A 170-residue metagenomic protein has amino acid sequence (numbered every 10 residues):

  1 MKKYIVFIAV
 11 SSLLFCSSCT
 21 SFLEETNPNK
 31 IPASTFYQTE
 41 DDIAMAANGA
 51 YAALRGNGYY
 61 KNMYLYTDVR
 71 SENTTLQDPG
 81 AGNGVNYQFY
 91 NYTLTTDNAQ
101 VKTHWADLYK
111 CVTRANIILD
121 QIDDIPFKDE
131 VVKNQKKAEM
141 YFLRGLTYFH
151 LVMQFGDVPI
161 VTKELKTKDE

Functional and structural regions predicted by a protein language model:
M1-P28: Bacterial Sec-dependent N-terminal signal peptides
C19-T26, N86-F89, V158-I160: Short, compositionally biased low-complexity segments
C19-T67: Membrane-proximal, proline-rich intrinsically disordered regions
S21, G58-Y59, P79-G82, L151-I160: Proline-centered turn/helix-capping motifs that create local helix->coil transitions or kinks
P32, V69, Q100-H104: Hydrophobic alpha-helical transmembrane segments of multi-pass small-molecule transporters/permeases
A44, N48, A52, A81-F155 (+1 more regions): Conserved, well-structured interaction surfaces
N62-T75, P159: Short, solvent-exposed turn/loop segments enriched in Gly/Ser/Thr/Pro and often Arg
E164-L165: Hydrophobic, small-residue-rich alpha-helical packing segments that form membrane-like cores
